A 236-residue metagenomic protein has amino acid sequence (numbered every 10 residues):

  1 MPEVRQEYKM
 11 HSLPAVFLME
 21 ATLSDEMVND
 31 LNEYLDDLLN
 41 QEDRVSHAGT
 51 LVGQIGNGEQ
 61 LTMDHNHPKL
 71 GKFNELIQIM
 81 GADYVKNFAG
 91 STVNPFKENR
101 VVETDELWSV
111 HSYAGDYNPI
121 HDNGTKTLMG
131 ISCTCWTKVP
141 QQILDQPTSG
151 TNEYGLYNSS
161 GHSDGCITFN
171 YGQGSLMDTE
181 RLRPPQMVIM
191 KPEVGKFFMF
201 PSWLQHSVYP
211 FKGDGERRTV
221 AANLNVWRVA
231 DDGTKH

Functional and structural regions predicted by a protein language model:
M1-N99, G115-N118, G161-I167: Non-heme Fe(II)/2-oxoglutarate
L13, N99-V101, G124-M129, S159-G161 (+1 more regions): A generic structural micro-feature
D25, Y113, T137-Q141, H206 (+1 more regions): Beta-strand elements of well-folded, non-transmembrane domains
V102-H111: A short glycine-rich, His/Asp/Glu-containing loop-to-beta-strand
L107, I131, R218: Residue-level detector of short, conserved catalytic/binding motifs and their immediate flanks
V110-F197, Y209: Catalytic core of non-heme Fe(II) oxygenases with the double-stranded beta-helix
M177-H236: Catalytic core of Fe(II)/2-oxoglutarate
